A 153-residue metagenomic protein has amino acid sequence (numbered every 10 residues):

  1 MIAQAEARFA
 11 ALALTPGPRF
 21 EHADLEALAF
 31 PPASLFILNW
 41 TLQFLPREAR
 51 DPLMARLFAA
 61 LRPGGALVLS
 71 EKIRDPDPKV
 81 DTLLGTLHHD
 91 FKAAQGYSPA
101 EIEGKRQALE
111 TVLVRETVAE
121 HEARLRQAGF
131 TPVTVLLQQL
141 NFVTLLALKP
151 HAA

Functional and structural regions predicted by a protein language model:
M1-L28: Class I SAM-dependent methyltransferase SAM/SAH-binding core
E21-A23, E71, L137: Short loop/edge segments at beta-strand edges and connector loops that shape dinucleotide/nucleotide cofactor-binding
E26-F36: A short acidic, Gly/Pro-enriched loop at the edge of an enzyme's catalytic core that lines a small-molecule cofactor
I37, V68: A conserved beta-strand element that flanks and buttresses the S-adenosyl-L-methionine
W40-F44, E71: Short catalytic micro-motifs in class I SAM-dependent methyltransferases
D51-P63: A short glycine-rich, Lys/Arg-flanked "PGG" loop and its adjoining helix->strand segment in the class I
S70-A128: C-terminal alpha-helical "lid/dimerization" subdomain adjacent to the S-adenosyl-L-methionine
A123-A153: Core SAM-dependent methyltransferase catalytic element
